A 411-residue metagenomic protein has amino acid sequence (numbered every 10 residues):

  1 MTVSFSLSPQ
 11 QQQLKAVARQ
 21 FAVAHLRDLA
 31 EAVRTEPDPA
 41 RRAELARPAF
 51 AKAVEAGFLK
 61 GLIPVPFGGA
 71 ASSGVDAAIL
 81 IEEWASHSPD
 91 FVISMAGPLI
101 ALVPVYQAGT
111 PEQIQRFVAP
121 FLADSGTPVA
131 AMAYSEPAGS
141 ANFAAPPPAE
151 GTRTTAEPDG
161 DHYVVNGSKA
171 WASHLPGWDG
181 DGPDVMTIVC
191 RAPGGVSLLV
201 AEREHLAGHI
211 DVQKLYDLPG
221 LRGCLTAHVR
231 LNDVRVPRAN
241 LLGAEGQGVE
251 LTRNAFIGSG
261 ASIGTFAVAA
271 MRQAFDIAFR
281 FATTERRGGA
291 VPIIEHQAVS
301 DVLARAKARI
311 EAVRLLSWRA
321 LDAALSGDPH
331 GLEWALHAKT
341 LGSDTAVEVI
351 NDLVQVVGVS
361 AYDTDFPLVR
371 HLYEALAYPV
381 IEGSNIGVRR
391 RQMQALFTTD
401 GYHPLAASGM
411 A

Functional and structural regions predicted by a protein language model:
M1-V92, P120, T399-A411: Amphipathic, small/basic residue-rich leader segments at the start of a protein or domain
F5-L7, L14-A16, D211-I310, G409-M410: Glycine-rich beta->alpha junctions and the first turn(s) of the following alpha-helix
R27-A40, T283, R287-A290, K307-L341 (+1 more regions): C-terminal helix-coil-helix/basic helical segment that borders enzyme active sites and/or dimer interfaces and provides
L80, V357-A411: Glycine-rich phosphate/cofactor-binding loops in nucleotide/flavin-utilizing enzymes
S86, A170-G177, G258-I263, A377-S384: Glycine-rich phosphate/pyrophosphate-binding beta-alpha loops
V92-I114, A141: N-terminal glycine-rich flavin-associated loop
G126-S140: A short, Trp-centered hydrophobic/proline-enriched beta-strand micro-motif
H162, N166-I210: A short core secondary-structure module
